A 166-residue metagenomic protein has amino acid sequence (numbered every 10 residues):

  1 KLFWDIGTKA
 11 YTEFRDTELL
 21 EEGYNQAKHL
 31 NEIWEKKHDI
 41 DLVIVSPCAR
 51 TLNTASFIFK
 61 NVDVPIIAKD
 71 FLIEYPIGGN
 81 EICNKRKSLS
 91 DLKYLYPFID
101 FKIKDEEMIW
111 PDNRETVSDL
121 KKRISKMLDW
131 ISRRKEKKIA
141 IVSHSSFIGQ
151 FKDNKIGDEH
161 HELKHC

Functional and structural regions predicted by a protein language model:
K1-A68, L95: Active-site-proximal alpha-helix that buttresses catalytic centers in soluble enzyme cores
K1-E18, V62-S125: Phosphate-handling substructures
A27-I33, L120-M127: A short, well-structured juxtamembrane/interface segment
L42, V62-D70, I156-C166: Short hydrophobic/aromatic-enriched beta-strand-loop microsegments
V45-A49, F71, V142-S146: Short, well-ordered beta-to-alpha junction loops that form the rim of enzyme active sites and present histidine/acidic
R50-T54, E74-G78, W110-P111, I148-F151: Short catalytic/ligand-binding loop motif for oxyanion handling, primarily in non-cytosolic enzymes, centered on
L52, K122-C166: Active-site-adjacent alpha-helix immediately C-terminal to a catalytic or transition-state-stabilizing loop
F57-K60, E81-C83, N154-D158: Short, glycine/charged-enriched secondary-structure capping and boundary segments
